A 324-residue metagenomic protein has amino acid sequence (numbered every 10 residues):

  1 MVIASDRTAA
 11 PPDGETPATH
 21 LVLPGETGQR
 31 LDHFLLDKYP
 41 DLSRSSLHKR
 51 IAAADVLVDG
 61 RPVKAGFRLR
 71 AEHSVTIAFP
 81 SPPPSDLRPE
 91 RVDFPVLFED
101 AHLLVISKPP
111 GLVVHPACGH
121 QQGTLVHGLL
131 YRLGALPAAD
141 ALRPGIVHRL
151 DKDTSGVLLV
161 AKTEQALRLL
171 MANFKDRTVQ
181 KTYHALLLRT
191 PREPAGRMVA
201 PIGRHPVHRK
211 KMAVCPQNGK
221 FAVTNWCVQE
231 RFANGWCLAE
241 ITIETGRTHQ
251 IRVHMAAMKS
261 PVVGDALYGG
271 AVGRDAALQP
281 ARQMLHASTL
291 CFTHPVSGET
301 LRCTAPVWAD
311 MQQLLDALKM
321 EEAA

Functional and structural regions predicted by a protein language model:
M1-P206, Q312-K319: RNA pseudouridine synthases
I77-F79, P206-K210, F221-V223, G270-D275: Short Pro/Gly-enriched beta-strand edge/turn motifs at strand-loop
V92, K210-C215, D275-Q279: Short, P/G- and charge-enriched loop/turn segments at secondary-structure junctions
V96, L187, N225-V228, V262: Conserved hydrophobic positions within beta-strands
A101, D140-M171, Q180, H184 (+2 more regions): The conserved catalytic core of RNA pseudouridine synthases
Q122, Q180, H184, K259-R274: Flexible glycine-rich active-site/ligand-binding loops centered on an Asp-His dyad
V263-V296, L301: RNA substrate-recognition surfaces in RNA-acting enzymes
